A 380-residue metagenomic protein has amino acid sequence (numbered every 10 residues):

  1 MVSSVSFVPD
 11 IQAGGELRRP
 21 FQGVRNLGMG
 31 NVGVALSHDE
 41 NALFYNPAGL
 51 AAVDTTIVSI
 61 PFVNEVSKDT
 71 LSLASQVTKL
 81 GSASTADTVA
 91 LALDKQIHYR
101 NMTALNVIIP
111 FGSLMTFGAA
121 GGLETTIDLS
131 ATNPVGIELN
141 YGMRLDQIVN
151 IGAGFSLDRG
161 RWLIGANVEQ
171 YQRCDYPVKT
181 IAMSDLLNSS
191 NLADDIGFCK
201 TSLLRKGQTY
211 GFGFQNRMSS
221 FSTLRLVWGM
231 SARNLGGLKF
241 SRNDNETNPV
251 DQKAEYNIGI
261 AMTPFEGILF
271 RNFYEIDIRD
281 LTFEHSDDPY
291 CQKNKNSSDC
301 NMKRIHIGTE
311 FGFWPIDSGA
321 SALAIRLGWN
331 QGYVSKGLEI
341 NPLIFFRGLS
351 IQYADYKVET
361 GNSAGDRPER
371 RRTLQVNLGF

Functional and structural regions predicted by a protein language model:
V2-D10: C-terminal segment of classical bacterial N-terminal signal peptides
P9-F380: Subset of outer-membrane beta-barrel
